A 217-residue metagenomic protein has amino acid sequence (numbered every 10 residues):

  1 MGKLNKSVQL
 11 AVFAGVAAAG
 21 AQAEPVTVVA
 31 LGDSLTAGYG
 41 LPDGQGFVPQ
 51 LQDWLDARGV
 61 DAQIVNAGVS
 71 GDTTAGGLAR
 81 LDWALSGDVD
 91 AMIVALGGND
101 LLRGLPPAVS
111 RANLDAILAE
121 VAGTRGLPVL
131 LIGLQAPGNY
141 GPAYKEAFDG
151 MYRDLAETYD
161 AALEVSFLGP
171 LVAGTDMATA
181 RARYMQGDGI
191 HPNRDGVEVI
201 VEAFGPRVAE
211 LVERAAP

Functional and structural regions predicted by a protein language model:
M1-L10: Bacterial N-terminal signal peptides that target proteins for export
K6, L41-G44, S70, P107 (+2 more regions): Flexible, glycine- and charge-enriched loops at secondary-structure boundaries
A11, A75-G76: Short gly/ser/thr-rich secondary-structure transition/capping motifs
A18-G20: N-terminal signal peptide c-region/cleavage motif recognized by signal peptidases
Q22-S70, L78-V89: Serine-esterase "nucleophile elbow" of acetyl-processing enzymes
L35-G38, P42, G68-D72, N99-L102 (+1 more regions): Short histidine/acidic/glycine/proline-rich micro-motifs that form metal- and phosphate-coordinating active-site loops
V60, G76-P217: Alpha-helical cap/lid subdomain in secreted, periplasmic, or secretory-pathway luminal O-acyl-processing enzymes
